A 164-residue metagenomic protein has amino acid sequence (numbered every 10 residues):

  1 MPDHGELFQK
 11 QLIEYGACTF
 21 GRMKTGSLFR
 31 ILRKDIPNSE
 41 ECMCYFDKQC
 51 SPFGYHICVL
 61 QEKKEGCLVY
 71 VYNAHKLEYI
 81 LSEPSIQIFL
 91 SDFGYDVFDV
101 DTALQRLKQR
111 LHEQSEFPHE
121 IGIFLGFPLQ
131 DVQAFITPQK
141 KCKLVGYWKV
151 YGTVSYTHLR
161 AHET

Functional and structural regions predicted by a protein language model:
M1, A17, L90-S91, T102-L107 (+1 more regions): Intrinsic low-complexity, intrinsically disordered or marginally ordered coil/linker segments
P2-M43, D47-C50: A structured, charge-rich N-terminal accessory region that forms the first stable segment of a protein and links
G16-R22, I57-E62, K108-E113: Short, flexible, solvent-exposed loop/turn segments with mixed acidic/basic and small polar residues
M43-F98: A glycine-rich, hydrophobic loop/mini-helix early in the fold
D99-S115: Helix-hairpin-helix/helix-loop-helix acidic hairpins
F117-K143: Hydrophobic/aromatic-rich, well-ordered segments within soluble, folded domains that form packed cores
V145-G152: Short Lys/Arg-enriched helix C-cap and helix-to-coil transition segments that create basic nucleic-acid-contact patches
T157-T164: Conserved small/polar residues in nucleotide/adenosyl-binding loops
